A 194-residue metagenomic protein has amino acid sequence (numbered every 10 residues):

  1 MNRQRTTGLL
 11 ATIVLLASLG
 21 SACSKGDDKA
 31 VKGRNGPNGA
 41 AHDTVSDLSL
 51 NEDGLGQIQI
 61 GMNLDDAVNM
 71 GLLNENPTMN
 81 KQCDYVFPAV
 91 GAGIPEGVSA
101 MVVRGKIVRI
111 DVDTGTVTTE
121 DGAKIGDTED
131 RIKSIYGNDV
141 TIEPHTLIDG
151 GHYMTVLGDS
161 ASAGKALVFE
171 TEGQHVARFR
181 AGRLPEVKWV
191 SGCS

Functional and structural regions predicted by a protein language model:
M1-L10: Bacterial N-terminal signal peptides that target proteins for export
L19-A22: C-terminal motif of bacterial Sec signal peptides marking the signal peptidase cleavage site
S24-G26: Bacterial signal peptide processing site
V31, N63-V103, E129-H175, A181: A cross-family detector of function-defining hotspots
V31-M62: N-terminal low-complexity, Pro/Thr/Ser-rich intrinsically disordered segments that act as propeptides or flexible
N51-Q57, T116-D121, V156: Short, recurring structural edge motifs at helix starts
G61, E120, K124-D127: Glycine-centered tight-turn and secondary-structure capping sites
G182-S194: Short, low-complexity, Pro/Ser/Thr/Gly-rich segments in the mature regions of secreted, periplasmic
